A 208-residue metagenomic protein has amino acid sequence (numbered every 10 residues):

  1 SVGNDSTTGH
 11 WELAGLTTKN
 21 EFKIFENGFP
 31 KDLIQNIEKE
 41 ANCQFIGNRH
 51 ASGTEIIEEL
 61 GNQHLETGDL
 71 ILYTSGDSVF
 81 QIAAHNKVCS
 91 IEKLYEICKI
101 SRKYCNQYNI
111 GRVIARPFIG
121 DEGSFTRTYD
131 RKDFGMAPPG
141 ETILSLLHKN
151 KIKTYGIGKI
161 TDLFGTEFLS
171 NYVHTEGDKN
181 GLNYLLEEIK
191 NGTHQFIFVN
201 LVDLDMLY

Functional and structural regions predicted by a protein language model:
S1-E92, R116, S124-T126: Active-site nucleophile/metal-coordination loop of metallo-enzymes that catalyze phosphate/sulfate and related
S52-I56, I91-I100, G135-P139: Active-site glycine-rich loop that binds ribose-phosphate moieties when present
I57-N62, R102, L186, K190: Generic structural signal for well-ordered alpha-helical scaffold segments
Q63, I100-Y104, L146: Alpha-helical scaffold elements within enzyme catalytic domains, especially in hydrolases
G68-I71, S78-V79, C105-Y208: Anion-binding catalytic surfaces of enzymes that hydrolyze or transfer phosphate/sulfate esters
Q81-N109, V113: Charged, low-complexity intrinsically disordered tails and linkers
